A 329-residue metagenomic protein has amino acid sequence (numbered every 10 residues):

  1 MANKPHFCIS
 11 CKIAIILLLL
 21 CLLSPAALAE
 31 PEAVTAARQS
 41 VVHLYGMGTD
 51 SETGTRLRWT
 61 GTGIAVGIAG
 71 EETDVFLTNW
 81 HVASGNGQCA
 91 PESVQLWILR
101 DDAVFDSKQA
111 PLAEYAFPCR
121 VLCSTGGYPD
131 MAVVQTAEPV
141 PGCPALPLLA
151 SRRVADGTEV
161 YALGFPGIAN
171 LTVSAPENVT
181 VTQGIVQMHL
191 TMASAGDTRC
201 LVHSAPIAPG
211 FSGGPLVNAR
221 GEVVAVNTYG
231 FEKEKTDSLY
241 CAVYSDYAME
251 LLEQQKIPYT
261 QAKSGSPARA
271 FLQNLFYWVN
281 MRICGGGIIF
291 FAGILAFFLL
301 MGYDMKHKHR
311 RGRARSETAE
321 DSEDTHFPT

Functional and structural regions predicted by a protein language model:
K12-S24: Bacterial N-terminal signal peptides
E32-V34, P166-A169, V226-M305: C-terminal cap/linker of serine protease catalytic domains
T35-E52, V160: A short, Trp-centered hydrophobic/proline-enriched beta-strand micro-motif
M47-N79, G213, L239: A conserved glycine-rich beta-strand in the N-terminal activation segment of trypsin-fold
I64, G70, A155, P206-N227: Catalytic nucleophile loop of clan PA
V66-G126: Catalytic-histidine neighborhood of serine endopeptidases, predominantly the chymotrypsin-like S1/PA family
G85, P144-R199, I207-P209, Y229-L239: Flexible, gly/ser-rich surface segments that form the specificity/activation loops bordering the active-site cleft
H307-T329: Cytoplasmic C-terminal tails of single-pass
